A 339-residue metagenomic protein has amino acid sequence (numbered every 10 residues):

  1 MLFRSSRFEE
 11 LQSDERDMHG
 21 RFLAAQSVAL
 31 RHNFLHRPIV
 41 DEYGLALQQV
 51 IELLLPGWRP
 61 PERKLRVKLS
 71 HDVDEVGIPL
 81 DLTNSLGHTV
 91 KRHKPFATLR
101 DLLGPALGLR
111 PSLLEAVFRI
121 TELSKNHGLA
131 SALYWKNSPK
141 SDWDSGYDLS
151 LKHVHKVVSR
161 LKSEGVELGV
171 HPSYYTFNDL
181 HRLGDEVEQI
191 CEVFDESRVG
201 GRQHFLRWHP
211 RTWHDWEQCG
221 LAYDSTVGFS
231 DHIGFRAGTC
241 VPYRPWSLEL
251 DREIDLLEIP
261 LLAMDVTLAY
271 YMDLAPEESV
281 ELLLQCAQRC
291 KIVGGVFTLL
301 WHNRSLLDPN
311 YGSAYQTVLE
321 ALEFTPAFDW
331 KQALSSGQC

Functional and structural regions predicted by a protein language model:
M1-L149, V241, L248-C339: Terminal accessory/targeting
L23, D72, L133-Y134, V158-S163 (+7 more regions): Aromatic-residue detector
D72, V170-P172, W216, L299: A generic structural signal for nonpolar/compact residues at packed positions
E75, P79, R100-D101, F118-W208 (+1 more regions): Metal-dependent polysaccharide deacetylase catalytic core of the NodB/CE4 family, i.e., the active-site-bearing domain
L123, R160, E164, Q189 (+4 more regions): Alpha-helical structural signal in soluble globular domains
S131-A132, G169, V199, A222-T226 (+2 more regions): A local structural micro-motif
Y174-R252, D308-G312: Catalytic domains of cell-wall/extracellular-matrix polysaccharide-remodeling enzymes, centered on de-N-acetylation
